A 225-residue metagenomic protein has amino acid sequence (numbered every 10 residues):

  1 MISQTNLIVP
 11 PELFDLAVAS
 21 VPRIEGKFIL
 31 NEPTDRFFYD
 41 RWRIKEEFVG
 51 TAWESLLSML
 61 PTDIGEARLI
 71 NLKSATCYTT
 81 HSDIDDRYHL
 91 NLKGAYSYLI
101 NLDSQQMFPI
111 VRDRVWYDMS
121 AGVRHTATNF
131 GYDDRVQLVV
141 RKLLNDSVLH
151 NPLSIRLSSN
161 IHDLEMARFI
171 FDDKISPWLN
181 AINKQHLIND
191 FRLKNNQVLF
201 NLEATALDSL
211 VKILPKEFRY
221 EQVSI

Functional and structural regions predicted by a protein language model:
M1-M59, D190-F200, V211, P215-S224: Non-heme Fe(II)/2-oxoglutarate
W53-S74: A short glycine-rich, His/Asp/Glu-containing loop-to-beta-strand
N71, S82-Y98, R141: Short, conserved beta-strand element in jelly-roll/cupin
Y88-L92, W116-D118, Y132-L149: A short hydrophobic beta-strand segment most commonly corresponding to one strand of the jelly-roll/cupin
N91-R112: A short beta-strand-loop-beta hairpin characteristic of the jelly-roll/cupin
P109-H125: Conserved metal-binding segment of the jelly-roll/cupin
A127-G131: Asparagine-centered strand-capping/turn motif at beta-strand->loop junctions
L157-N189: Short amphipathic alpha-helix segments
